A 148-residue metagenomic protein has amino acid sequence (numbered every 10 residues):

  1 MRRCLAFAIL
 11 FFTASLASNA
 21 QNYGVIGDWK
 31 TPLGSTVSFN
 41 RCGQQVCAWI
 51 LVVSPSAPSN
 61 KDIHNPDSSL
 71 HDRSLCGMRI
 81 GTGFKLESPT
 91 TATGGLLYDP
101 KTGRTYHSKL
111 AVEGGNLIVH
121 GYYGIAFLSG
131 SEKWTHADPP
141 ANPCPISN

Functional and structural regions predicted by a protein language model:
M1-C4: Positively charged n-region of N-terminal signal peptides that target proteins for export
A6-S15: Bacterial N-terminal signal peptides
S15-Q21: Sec/Tat signal peptide C-region and signal peptidase I cleavage site
N22-Y23, G103, V112, P143: N-terminal alpha-helical modules
I26, T31-Y106: Central antiparallel beta-sheet cores of small beta-barrel/beta-sandwich binding domains
C42-Q44, A111-G115, T135-P139: A short, sequence-level motif marking secondary-structure junctions
A92-G94, T102-L110, G114-Y123, S129-K133: Surface-exposed interaction patches
Y123-N148: Edge beta-strand at a domain terminus
